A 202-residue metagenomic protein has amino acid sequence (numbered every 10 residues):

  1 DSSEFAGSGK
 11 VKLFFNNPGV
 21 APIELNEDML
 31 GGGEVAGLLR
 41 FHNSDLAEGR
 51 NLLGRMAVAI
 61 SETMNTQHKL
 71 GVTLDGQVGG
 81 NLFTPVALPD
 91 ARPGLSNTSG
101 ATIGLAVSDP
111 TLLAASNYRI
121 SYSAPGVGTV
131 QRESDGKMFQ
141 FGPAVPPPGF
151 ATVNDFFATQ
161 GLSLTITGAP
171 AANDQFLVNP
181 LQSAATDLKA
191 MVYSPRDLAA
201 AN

Functional and structural regions predicted by a protein language model:
D1-N202: S/T-rich, low-complexity, solvent-exposed segments of bacterial secretion/appendage proteins
